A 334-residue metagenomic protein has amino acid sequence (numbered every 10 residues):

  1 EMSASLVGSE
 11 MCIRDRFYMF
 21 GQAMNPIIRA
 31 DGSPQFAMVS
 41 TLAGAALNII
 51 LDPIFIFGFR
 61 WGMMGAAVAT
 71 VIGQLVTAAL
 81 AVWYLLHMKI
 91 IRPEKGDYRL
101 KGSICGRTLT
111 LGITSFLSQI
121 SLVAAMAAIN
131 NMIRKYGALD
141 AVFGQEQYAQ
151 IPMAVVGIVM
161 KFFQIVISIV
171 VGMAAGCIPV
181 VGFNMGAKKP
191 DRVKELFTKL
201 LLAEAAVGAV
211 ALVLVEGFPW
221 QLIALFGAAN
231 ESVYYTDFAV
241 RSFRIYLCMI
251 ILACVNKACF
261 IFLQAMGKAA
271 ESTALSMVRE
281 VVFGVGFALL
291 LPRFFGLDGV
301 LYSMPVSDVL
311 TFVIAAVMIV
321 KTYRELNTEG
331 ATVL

Functional and structural regions predicted by a protein language model:
E1-G8, I13: Single conserved hydrophobic/aromatic residue that forms the stacking wall/gate of nucleotide- or nucleobase-binding
S9, V210-V233: Short membrane-interface helical motifs at transmembrane helix boundaries in multi-pass membrane transporters
E10, A37, T41, R107-Q119 (+7 more regions): Residue-level signature of transmembrane alpha-helical cores of multipass secondary-active transporters and flippases
D15, T41-A45, A67-V71, G112 (+6 more regions): Residue-level recognition of transmembrane alpha-helices in multi-pass small-molecule transporters/permeases
Y18-A37, M153-V213, G217-P219, A253-L275: Small-residue-rich hydrophobic transmembrane alpha-helices
Q35, A45-A78, E280-V313: Membrane-interface helix-loop junctions in multi-pass transport and translocation proteins
I54-W61, I120-I158, I165, F183 (+2 more regions): Helix-terminus/linker motif at the lipid-water interface of multi-pass membrane proteins
A81-L122, E325-L334: Interhelical loop/hinge segments that connect adjacent transmembrane helices in multipass membrane
